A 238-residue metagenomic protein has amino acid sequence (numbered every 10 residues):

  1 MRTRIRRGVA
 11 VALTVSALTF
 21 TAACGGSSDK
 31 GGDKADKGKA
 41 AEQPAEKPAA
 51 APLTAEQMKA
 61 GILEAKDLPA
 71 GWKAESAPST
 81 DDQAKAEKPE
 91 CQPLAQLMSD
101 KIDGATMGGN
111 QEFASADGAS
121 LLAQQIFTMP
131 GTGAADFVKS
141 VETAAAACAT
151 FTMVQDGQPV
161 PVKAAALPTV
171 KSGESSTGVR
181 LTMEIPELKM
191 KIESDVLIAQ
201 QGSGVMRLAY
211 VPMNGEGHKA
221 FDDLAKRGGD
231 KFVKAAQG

Functional and structural regions predicted by a protein language model:
M1-V9: Bacterial Sec-dependent N-terminal signal peptides
G8-A12, L18-A60, E75, K85-L97 (+1 more regions): N-terminal low-complexity, Pro/Thr-rich disordered segments that flank secretion/membrane-targeting signals
L63-G71: Proline-anchored loop/turn motifs at beta-strand termini and strand-loop-strand connectors
W72-M190, H218, L224-A225, A236-Q237: A small/polar (G/S/T-enriched), proline-flanked helix-loop surface module common in exported/cell-envelope proteins
L122-Q125, S203-P212: Short, well-ordered beta-strand elements
S172-E174, A199-V205: Short, solvent-exposed coil/turn segments at beta-strand boundaries
I192-Q200: Mobile, glycine-rich extracellular loop/lid and propeptide segments that shape or gate substrate/ligand access
L208-L224: A short acidic/glycine-rich loop-to-helix N-cap element
